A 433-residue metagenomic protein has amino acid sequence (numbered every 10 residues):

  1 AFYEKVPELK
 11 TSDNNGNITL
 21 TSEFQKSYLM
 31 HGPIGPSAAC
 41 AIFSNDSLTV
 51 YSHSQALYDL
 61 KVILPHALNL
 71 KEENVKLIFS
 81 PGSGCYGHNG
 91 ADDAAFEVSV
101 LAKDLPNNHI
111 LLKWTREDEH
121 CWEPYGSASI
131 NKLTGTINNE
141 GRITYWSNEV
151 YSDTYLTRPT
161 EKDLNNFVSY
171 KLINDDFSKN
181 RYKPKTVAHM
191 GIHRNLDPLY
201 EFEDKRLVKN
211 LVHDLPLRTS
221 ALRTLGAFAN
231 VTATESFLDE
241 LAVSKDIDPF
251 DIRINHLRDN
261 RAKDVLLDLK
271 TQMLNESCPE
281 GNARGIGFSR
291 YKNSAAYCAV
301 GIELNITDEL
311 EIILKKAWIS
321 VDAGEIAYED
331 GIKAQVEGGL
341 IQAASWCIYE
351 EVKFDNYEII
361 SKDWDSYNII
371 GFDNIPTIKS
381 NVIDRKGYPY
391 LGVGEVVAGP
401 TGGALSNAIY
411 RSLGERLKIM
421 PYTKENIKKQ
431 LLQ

Functional and structural regions predicted by a protein language model:
A1-V321, E325, E351, D355-N356 (+4 more regions): Structural alpha/beta core scaffold segments of enzyme domains
T219-R223, G324-K333, L391-G394: Short beta-alpha connecting loops at secondary-structure transitions that line or flank enzyme active sites
I286-S289, S366-I370: Amphipathic alpha-helical surface "interface" segments used for docking/oligomerization or membrane association within
D330-S366: Active-site "cap" helix and flanking loop/linker of ATP-utilizing ligase/carboxylase catalytic domains
N368-G392: Generic long, charged, amphipathic alpha-helical segments
G387-S406: C-terminal structured "cap/appendage" subdomains that terminate the fold
